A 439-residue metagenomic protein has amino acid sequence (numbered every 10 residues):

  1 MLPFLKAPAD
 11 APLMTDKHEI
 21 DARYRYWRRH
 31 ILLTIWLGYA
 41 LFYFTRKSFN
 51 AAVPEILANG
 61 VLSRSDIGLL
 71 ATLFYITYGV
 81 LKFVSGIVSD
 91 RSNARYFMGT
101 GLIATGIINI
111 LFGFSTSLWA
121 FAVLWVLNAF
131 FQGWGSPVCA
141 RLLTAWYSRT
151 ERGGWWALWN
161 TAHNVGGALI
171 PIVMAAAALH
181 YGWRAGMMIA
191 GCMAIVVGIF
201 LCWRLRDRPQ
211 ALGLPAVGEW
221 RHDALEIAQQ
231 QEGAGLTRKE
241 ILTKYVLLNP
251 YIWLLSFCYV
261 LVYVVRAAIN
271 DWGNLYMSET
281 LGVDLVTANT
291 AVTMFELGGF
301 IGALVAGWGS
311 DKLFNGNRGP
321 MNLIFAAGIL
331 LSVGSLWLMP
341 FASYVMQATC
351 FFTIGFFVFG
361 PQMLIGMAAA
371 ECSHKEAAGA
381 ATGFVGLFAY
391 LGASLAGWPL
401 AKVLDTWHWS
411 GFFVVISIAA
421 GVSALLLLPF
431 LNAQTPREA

Functional and structural regions predicted by a protein language model:
K47, Y75-F83, G133, G167-A168 (+2 more regions): Residue-level signature of mid-helix packing/kink "hotspots" within the transmembrane helices of 12-pass Major
F49-V53, N249-L304, Q362, A396-G397: Extracytoplasmic gate region of multi-pass secondary transporters
V61, N93, F114-W119, F131 (+2 more regions): Helix-breaking motifs and short loop linkers at transmembrane-helix boundaries and internal kinks in secondary membrane
V80-W119: Conserved MFS/SLC helix-loop-helix module at the cytosolic interface between two early adjacent transmembrane helices
R91-L102, K312-A326: Cytoplasmic membrane-interface "Motif A"-like loop-to-helix N-cap segments of 12-TM Major Facilitator Superfamily
I103-T116, A327-F341: C-terminal ends and interior cores of transmembrane alpha-helices in multi-pass membrane transporters/permeases
L124-N164: Cytoplasmic helix-loop-helix junction between adjacent transmembrane helices in 12-TM secondary transporters
W159-Q210: Helix-loop-helix hairpin linking two adjacent transmembrane segments in secondary transporters
